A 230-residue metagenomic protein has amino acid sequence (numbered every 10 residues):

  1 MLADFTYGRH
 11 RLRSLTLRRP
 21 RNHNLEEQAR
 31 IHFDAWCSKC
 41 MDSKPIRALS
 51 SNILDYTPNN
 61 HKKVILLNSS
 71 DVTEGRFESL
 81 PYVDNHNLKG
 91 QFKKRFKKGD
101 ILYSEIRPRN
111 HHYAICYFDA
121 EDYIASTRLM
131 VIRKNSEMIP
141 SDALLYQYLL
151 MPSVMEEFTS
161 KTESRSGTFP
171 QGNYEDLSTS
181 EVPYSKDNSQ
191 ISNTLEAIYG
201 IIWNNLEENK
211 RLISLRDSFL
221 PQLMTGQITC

Functional and structural regions predicted by a protein language model:
M1-N59, K186-C230: Non-catalytic DNA-recognition/assembly elements of restriction-modification systems
M1-R9, Y123-L129, S164-S189: A short glycine-rich beta-alpha junction/loop motif
R47-S104, H111, Y117: Sequence-specific dsDNA recognition surfaces
N68, V131-R133, E181: Short, well-ordered beta-strand micro-motif
K94, L102-V154, K161-G167, N173-Y174: A short beta-sheet element
N110, P152-E156, Y184, I202 (+1 more regions): Alpha-helix capping/termination and helix-coil
